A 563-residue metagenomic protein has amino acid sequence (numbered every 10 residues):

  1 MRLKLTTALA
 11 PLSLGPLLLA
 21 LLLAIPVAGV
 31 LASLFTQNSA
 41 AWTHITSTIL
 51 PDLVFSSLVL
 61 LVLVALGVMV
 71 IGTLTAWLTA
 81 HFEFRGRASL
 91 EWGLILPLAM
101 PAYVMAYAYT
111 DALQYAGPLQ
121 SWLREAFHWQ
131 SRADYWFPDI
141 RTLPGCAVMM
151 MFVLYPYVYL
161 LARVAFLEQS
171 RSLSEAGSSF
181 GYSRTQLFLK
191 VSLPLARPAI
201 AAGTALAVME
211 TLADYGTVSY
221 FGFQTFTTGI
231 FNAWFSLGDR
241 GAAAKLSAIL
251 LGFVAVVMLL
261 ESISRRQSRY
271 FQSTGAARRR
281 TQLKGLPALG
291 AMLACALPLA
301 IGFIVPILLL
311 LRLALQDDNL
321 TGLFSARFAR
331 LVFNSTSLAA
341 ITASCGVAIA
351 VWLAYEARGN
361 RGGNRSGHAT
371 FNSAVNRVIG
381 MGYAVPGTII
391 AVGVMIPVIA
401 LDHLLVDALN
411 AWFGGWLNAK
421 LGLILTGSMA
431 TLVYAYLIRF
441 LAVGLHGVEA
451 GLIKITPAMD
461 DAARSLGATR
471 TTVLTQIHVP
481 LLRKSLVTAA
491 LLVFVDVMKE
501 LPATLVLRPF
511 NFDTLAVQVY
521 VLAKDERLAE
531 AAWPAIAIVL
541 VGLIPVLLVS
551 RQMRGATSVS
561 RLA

Functional and structural regions predicted by a protein language model:
L5-N38, T48-L167, L195-Y215, A243-S262 (+7 more regions): Membrane-water interface segments at the C-terminal ends of transmembrane alpha-helices in multi-pass inner-membrane
Q37-L53, S219-F221, T227-G241, A314-A326 (+1 more regions): Membrane-interface interhelical loops and short amphipathic "cap" helices that link adjacent transmembrane segments
T43-H44, A165-F166, K190, S219-Y220 (+7 more regions): Short alpha-helical segment immediately N-terminal to, or the first helix within, an HTH/HTH-like DNA-binding domain
F82, F166-A196, F223, N360 (+2 more regions): Short helix-to-coil transition segments within interhelical loops that connect adjacent transmembrane helices
L123, S170-R171, Q186, T217 (+6 more regions): Feature of multi-pass inner-membrane transport and sensor proteins that recognizes transmembrane helices together
L173, Y270-T281, G362-R365, M459 (+2 more regions): Short cytosolic juxtamembrane segments of multi-pass membrane proteins
S178-T185, L189-Q272: Internal metal/ion-chelating core segments
L212-L237, L501-L528, R561-A563: Glycine-rich helix-loop "coupling/hinge" segments at transmembrane-helix boundaries in multipass transporters
